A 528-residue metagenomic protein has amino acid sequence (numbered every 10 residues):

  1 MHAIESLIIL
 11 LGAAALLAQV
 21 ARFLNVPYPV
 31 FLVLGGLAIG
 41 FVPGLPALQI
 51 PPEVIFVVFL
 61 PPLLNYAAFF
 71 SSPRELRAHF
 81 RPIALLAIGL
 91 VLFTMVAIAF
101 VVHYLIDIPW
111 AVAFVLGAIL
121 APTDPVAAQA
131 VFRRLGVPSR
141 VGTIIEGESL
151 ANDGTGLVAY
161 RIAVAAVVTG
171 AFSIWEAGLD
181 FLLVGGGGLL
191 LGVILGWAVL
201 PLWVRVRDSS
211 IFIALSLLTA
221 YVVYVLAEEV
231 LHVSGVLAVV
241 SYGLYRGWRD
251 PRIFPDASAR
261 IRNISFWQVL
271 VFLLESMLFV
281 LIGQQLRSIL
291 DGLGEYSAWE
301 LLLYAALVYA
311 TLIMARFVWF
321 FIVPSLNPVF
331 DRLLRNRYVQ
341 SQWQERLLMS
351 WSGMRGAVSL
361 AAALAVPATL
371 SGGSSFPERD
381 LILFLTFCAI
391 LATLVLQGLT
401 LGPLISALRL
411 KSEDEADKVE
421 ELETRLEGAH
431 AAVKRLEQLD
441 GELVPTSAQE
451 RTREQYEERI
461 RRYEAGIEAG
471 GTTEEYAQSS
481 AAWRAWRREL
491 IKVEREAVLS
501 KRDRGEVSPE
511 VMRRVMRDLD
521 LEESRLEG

Functional and structural regions predicted by a protein language model:
M1-V419, H430, S479, L499-G528: Transmembrane helical cores of multi-pass secondary ion antiporters/exchangers
L410-G528: Cytosolic C-terminal regulatory domains/tails of membrane transporters and channels
